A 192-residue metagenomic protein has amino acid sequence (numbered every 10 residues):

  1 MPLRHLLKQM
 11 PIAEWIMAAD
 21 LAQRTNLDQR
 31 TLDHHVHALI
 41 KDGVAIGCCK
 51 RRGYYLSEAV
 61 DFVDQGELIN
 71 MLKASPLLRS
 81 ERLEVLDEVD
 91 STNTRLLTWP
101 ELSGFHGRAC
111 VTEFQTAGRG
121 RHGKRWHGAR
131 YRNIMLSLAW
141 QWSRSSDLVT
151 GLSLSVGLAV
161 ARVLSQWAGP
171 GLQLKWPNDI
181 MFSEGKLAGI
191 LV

Functional and structural regions predicted by a protein language model:
P2-Q166, A188: N-terminal lobe of the biotin/lipoate ligase/transferase fold
L174-F182, K186, L191: Glycine- and Gly-Pro-enriched alpha-helical subdomains that act as flexible, kink-prone "lid/hinge" or packing modules
